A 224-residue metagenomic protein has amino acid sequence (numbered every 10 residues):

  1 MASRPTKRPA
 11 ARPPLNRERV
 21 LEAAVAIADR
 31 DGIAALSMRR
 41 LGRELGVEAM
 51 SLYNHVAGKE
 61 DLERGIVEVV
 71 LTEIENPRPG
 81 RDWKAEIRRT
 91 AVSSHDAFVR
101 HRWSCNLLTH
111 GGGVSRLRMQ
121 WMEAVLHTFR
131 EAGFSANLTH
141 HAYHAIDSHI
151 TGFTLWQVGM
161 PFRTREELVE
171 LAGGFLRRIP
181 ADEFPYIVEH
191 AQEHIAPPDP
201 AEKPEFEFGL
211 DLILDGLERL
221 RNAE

Functional and structural regions predicted by a protein language model:
M1-P5, G159-E224: C-terminal peripheral helix-coil segments that are non-catalytic and often amphipathic
M1-R40, E44-V47, V56-R64: Basic, helix-initiating cap at the start of DNA-binding domains
R19-A26, D31, D61-P77, E86-D96 (+1 more regions): Alpha-helical structural segments
D29, L71, E75, H95-V99 (+3 more regions): Short amphipathic alpha-helical interface segments enriched in basic and hydrophobic/aromatic residues, used as
H55-V56, A142: Residues in the recognition helix of alpha-helical DNA-binding motifs
E75-Q120, A136-T139, Y143-I146: Hydrophobic alpha-helical connector segments
A124-L176: A contiguous pocket-lining binding segment that forms or flanks enzyme active sites
